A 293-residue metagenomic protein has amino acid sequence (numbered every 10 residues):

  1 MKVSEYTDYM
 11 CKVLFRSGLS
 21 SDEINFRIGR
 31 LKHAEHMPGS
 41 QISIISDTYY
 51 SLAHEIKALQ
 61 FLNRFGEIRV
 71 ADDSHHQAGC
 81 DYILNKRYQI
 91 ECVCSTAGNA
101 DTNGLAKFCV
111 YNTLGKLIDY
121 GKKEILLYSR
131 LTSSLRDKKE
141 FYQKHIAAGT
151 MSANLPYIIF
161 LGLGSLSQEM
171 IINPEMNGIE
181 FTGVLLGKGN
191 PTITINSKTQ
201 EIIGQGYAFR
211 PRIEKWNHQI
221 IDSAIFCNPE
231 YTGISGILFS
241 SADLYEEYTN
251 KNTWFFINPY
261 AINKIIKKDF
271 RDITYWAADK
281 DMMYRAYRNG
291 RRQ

Functional and structural regions predicted by a protein language model:
M1, G66, L84-Y88: Generic structural signal for short, solvent-exposed loop/turn connectors between secondary structure elements
M1-I56, D101: Interdomain/boundary linker segments immediately adjacent to catalytic/signaling cores
E5-D8, R87, A286: Intrinsically disordered, low-complexity N-terminal regions enriched in serine/proline/glycine with scattered basic
S20-R27, T48, Q60, R64 (+1 more regions): Metal-dependent nuclease catalytic core centered on acidic motifs
L52-I56, H76, I172: Conserved structured core elements
E55-I56, F61-R69: Extended, Lys/Arg-enriched charged tracts that mediate electrostatic binding to polyanionic substrates
D72-C92: Short acidic loop-to-beta-strand element that houses the catalytic metal-binding Asp/Glu of nuclease active sites
